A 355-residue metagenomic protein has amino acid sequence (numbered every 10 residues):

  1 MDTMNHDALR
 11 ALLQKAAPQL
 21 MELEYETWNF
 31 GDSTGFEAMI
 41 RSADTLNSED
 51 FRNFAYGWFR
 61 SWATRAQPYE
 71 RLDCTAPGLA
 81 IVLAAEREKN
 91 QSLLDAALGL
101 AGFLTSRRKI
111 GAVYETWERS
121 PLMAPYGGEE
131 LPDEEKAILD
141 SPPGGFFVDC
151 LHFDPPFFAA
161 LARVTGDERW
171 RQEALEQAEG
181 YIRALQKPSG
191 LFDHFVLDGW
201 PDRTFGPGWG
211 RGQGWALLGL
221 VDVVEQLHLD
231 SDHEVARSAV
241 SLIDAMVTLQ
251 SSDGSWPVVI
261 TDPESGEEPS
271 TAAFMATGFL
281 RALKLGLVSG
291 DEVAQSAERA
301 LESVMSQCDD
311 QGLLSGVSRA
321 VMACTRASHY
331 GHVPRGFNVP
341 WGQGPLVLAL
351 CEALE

Functional and structural regions predicted by a protein language model:
D2-S33, I40, T45, D50 (+7 more regions): CBM-like carbohydrate-recognition segments
L46, E88, L161-Q172, V223-H233 (+1 more regions): Inter-helical turn/loop segments and adjacent helix faces that build the functional surface of alpha-helical bundle
Y114-T116, S120-H194, L350: Aromatic- and glycine-enriched pocket-lining scaffold segments that form the walls of small-molecule binding clefts
R183-F195, V247-V259, Q295, E302-L314: Catalytic cores of carbohydrate-active enzymes
L191-R211: Acidic/Ser/Thr-rich, low-complexity mid-to-C-terminal regulatory regions of eukaryotic proteins
W215-I260: Oxyanion-binding "anion nests"
